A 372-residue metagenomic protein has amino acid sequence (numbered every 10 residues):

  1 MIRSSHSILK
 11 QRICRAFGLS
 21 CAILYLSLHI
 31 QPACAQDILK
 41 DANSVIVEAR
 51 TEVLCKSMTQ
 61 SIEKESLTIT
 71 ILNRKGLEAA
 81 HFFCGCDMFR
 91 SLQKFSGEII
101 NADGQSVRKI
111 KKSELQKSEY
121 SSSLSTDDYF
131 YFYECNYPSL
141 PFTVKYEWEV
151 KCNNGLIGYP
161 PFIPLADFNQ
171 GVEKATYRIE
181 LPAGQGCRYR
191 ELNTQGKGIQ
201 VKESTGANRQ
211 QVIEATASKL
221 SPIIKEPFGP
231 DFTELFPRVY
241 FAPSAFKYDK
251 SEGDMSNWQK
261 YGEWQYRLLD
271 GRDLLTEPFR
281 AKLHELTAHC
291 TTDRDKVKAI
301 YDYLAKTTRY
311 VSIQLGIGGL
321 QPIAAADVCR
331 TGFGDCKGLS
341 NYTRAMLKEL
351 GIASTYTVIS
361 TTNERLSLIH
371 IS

Functional and structural regions predicted by a protein language model:
M1-C14: N-terminal secretory signal peptides that target proteins for export/translocation
L24-P32: C-terminal segment of classical bacterial N-terminal signal peptides
A35-T176: Lumenal/extracellular ectodomains and adaptor appendage modules of the eukaryotic vesicle/secretory system
L67, F142-V144, Y177, I300 (+1 more regions): Cysteine-centered nucleophilic/redox motifs
F130-E134, L283-C290, A325-F333: Second-shell loop/turn segments in exported
K151-P161, D167-N169, T176-I313: Secretory-pathway-linked proteins and extracytosolic
T276-A281, R309-G332, T362: Short, conserved helix/loop micro-motifs enriched in His/Cys and acidic residues
I369-S372: Conserved small/polar residues in nucleotide/adenosyl-binding loops
